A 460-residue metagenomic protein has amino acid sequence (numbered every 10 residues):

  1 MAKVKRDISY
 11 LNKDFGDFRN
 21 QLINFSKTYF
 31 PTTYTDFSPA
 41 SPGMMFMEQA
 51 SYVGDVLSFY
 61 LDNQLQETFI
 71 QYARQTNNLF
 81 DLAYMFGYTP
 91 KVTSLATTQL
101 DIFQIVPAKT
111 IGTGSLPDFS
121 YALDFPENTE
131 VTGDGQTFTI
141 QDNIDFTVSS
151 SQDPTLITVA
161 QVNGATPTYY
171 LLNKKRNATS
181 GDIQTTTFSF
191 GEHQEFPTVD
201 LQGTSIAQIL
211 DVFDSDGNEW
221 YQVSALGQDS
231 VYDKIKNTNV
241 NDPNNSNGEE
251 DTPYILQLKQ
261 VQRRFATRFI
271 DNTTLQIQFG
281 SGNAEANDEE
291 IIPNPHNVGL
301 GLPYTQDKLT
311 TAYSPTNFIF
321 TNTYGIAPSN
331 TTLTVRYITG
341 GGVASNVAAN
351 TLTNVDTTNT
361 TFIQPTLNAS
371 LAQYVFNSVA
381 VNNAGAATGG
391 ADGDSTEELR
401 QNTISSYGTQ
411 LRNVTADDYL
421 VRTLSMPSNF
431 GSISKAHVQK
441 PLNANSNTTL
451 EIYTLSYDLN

Functional and structural regions predicted by a protein language model:
M1-N460: Signature of Asx- and small-polar-rich beta-strand/turn repeats characteristic of beta-solenoid architectures
